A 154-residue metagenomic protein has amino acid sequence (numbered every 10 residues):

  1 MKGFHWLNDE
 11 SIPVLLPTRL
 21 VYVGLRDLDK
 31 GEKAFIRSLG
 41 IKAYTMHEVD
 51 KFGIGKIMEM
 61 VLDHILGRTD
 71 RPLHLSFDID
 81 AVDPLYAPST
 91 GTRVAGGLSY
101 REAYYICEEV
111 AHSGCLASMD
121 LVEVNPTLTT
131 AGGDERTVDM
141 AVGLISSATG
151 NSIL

Functional and structural regions predicted by a protein language model:
M1-L154: Conserved alpha-helical scaffold segments that buttress catalytic/binding sites
